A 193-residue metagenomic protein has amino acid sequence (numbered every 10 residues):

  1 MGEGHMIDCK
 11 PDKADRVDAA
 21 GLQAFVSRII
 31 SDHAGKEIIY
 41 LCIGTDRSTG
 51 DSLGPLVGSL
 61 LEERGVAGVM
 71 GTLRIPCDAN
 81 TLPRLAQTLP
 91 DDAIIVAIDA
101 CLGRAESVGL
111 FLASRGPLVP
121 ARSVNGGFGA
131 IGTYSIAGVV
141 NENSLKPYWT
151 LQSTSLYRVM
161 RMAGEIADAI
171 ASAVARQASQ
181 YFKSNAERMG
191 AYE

Functional and structural regions predicted by a protein language model:
M1-E193: N-terminal catalytic or cofactor-binding beta/alpha core of small enzyme domains
